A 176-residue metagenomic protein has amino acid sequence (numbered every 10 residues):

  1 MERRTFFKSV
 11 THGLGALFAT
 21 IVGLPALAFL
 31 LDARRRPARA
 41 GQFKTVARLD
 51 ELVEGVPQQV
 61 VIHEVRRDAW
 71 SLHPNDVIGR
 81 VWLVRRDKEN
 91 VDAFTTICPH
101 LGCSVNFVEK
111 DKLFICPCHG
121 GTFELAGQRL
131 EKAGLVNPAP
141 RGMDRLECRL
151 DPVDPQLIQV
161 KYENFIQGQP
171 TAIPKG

Functional and structural regions predicted by a protein language model:
M1-L17: N-terminal secretory signal peptides and thylakoid transit peptides that target proteins across membranes
E2-R3, R48, F94, F123: Generic detector of short, well-ordered, non-transmembrane alpha-helical segments enriched in hydrophobic residues
K8, H12, P25-P99, C103-N106 (+1 more regions): N-terminal pre-ligand scaffold of iron-sulfur
F18-P25: Helical transmembrane-bundle signal
I62-R67, E124-K132: Short Pro/Gly-enriched beta-strand edge/turn motifs at strand-loop
N90-E124, L130: Membrane-embedded segments
Q128-D151: Polybasic, low-complexity binding patches
